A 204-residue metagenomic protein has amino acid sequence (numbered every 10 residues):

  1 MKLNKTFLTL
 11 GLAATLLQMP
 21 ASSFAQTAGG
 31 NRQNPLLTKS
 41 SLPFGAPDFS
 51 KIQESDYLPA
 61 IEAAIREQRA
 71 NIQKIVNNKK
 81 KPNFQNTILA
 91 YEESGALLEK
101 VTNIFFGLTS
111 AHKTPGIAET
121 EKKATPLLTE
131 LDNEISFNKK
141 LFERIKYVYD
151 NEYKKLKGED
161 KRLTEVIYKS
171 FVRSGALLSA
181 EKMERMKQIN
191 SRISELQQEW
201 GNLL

Functional and structural regions predicted by a protein language model:
M1, M19, M183-M186: Detector for methionine-enriched segments
M1-L10: Bacterial N-terminal signal peptides that target proteins for export
K2-L3, L16, F24: Generic N-terminal leader/processing signal
T9-M19: Bacterial N-terminal signal peptides
F24-L204: Zn2+-dependent metallopeptidase catalytic domains
